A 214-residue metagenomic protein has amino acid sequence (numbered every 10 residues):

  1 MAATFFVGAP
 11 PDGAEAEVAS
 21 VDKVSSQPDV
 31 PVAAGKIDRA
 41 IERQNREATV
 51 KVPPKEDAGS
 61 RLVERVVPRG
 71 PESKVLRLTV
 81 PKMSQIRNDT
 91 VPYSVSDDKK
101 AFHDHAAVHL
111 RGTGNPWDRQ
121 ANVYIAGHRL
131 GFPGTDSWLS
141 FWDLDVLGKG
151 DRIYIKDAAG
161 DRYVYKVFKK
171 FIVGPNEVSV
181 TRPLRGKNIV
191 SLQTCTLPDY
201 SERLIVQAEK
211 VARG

Functional and structural regions predicted by a protein language model:
A2-D161, K166-G214: Solvent-exposed, non-transmembrane regions of membrane-associated and secreted proteins
